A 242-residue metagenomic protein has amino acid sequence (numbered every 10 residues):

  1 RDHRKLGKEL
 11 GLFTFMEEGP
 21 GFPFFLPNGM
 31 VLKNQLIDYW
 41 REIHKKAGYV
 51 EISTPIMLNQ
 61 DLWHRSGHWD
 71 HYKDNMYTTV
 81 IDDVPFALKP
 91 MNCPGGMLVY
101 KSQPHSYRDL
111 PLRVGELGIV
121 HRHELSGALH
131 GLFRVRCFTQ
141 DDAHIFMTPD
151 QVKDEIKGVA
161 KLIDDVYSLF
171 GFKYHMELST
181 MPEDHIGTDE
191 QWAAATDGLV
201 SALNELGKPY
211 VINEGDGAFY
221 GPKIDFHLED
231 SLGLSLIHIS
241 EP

Functional and structural regions predicted by a protein language model:
R1-E124, A128-L129, F133, I145 (+1 more regions): Auxiliary tRNA-acceptor-end handling modules of aminoacyl-tRNA synthetases
E9-P27, R134-E190, E214: Conserved alpha/beta enzyme-core scaffolds, especially Rossmann-like or related mixed alpha/beta domains that build
I37, R41-L58, L62, F170-D216 (+1 more regions): Gly/Pro-rich turn-and-neighbor structural signature
W40, E116-L117, T139-Q140, I163 (+1 more regions): Extended, hydrophobic alpha-helical segments in both membrane/secreted and soluble proteins
M76, K223-H227: Short acidic loop-to-beta-strand element that houses the catalytic metal-binding Asp/Glu of nuclease active sites
V80-D83, M147-T148, E229-G233: Short acidic-glycine loop/turn motifs at beta-strand connectors
S106, V135-R136, G215-A218, H227-E229: Replace "in large, NTP-powered and nucleic-acid-processing enzymes" with "in large, NTP-powered factors and other
S235-P242: Residue-level detector of conserved catalytic or cofactor/ligand-binding positions in enzyme active sites
